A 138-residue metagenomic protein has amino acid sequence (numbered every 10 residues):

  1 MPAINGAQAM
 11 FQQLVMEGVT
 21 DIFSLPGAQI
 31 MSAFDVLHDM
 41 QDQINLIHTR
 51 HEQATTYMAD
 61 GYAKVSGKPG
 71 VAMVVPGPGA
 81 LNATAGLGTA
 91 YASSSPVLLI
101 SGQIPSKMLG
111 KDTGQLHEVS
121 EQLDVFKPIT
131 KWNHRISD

Functional and structural regions predicted by a protein language model:
M1-D138: N-terminal alpha/beta PP-like core and its mobile active-site loop of ThDP/TPP-dependent enzymes
